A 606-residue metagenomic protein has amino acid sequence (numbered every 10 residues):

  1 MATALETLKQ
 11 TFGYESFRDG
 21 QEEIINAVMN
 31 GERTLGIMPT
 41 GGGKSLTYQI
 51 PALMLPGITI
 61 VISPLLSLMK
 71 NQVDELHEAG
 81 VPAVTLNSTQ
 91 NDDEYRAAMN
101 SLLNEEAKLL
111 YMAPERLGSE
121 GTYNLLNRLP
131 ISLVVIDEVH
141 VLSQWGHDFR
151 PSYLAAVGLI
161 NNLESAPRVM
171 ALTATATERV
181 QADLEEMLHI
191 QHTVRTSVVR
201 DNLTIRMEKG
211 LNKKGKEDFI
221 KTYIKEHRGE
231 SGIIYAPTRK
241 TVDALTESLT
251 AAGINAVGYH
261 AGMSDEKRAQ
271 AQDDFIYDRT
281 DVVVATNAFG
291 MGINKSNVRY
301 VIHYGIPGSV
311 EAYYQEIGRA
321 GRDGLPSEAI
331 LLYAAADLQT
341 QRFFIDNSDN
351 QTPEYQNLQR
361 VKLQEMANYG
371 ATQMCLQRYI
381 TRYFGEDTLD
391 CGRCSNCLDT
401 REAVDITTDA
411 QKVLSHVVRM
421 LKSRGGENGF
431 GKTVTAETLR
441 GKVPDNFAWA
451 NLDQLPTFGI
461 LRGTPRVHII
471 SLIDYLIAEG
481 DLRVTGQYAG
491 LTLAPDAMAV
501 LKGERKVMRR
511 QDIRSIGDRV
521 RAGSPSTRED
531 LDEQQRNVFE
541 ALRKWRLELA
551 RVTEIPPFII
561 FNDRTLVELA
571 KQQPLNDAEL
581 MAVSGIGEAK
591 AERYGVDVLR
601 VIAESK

Functional and structural regions predicted by a protein language model:
M1-A4, L358-R360, D387-K606: Accessory DNA-binding and partner-docking regions appended to nucleic-acid-acting proteins, especially the terminal
A2-T11, E15-D19, E23-S45, A52-L55 (+3 more regions): Helicase motor core with emphasis on the C-terminal RecA-like subdomain
V28, I224, F275, G370 (+2 more regions): Short helix-to-turn junction characteristic of helix-turn-helix DNA-binding domains, especially the helix
S165, R228, Q373, N428 (+1 more regions): Flexible coil/turn residues that form the inter-helical turn or adjacent wing/linker of helix-turn-helix
E354-F384: Short, charged low-complexity linear segments at domain edges
